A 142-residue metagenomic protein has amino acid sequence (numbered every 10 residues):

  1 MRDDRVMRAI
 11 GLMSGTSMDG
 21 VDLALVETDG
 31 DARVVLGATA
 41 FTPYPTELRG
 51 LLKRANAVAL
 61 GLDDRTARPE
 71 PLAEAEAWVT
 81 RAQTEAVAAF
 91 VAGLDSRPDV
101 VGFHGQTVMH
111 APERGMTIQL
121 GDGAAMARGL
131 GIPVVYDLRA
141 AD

Functional and structural regions predicted by a protein language model:
M1-D142: Short acidic/glycine-rich loops and adjacent helix/strand connectors that line catalytic pockets where negatively
